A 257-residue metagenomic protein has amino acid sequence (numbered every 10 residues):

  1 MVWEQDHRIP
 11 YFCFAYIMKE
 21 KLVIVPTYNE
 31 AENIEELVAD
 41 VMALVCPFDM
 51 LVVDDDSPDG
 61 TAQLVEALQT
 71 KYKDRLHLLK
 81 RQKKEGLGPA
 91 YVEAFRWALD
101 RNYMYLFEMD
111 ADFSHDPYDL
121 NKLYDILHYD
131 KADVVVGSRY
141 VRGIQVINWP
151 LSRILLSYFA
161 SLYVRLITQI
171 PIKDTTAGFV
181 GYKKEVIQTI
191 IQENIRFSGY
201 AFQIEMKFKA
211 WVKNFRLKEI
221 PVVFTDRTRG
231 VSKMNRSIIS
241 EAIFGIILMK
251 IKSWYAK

Functional and structural regions predicted by a protein language model:
P10-D40: N-proximal low-complexity "stem/linker" segments adjacent to membrane-targeting elements
P10-E20, Q169-I170, Q192-K257: Hydrophobic helical membrane-anchoring modules
E32-E36, D59-L68: Acidic helix N-cap motif at the loop->helix transition within catalytic regions of sugar-transfer enzymes
A39-F48: Short, acidic, metal-binding catalytic loop of nucleotide-sugar glycosyltransferases
F48-S57, L79-K80: Short beta-strand/loop segment that forms part of the nucleotide-sugar
D54-Q63, F113: A conserved acidic beta->alpha catalytic loop
L79-D100, Y105, P117-Y200, R227-F244: Acceptor/aglycone-binding surface of glycosyltransferases and processive sugar-polymer synthases
